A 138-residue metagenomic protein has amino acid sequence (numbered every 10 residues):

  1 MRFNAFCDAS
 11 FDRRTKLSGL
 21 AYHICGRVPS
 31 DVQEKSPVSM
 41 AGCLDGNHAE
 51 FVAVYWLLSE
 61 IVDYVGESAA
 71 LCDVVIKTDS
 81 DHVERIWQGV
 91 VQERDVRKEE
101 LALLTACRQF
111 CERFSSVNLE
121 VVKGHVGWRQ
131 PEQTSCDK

Functional and structural regions predicted by a protein language model:
M1-V52, S59-D63: RNase H-like nuclease fold core
F11-R14, Y55-D137: RNase H catalytic domain
